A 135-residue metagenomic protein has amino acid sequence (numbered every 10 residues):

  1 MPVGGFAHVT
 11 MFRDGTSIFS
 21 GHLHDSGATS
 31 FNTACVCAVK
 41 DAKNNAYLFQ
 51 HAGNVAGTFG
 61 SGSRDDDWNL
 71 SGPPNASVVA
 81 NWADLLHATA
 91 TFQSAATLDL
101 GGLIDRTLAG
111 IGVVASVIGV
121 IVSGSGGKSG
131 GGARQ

Functional and structural regions predicted by a protein language model:
M1-R13: Transition segment at domain starts
G5-A7, F19, T33-C35, H51-G53: One face of beta-strands
G15-G21: Structural beta-strand segments of beta-rich domains
L23, V39, G53-V55: Hydrophobic beta-strand positions in extracellular immunoglobulin-like domains
S26-N32: A short beta-turn/strand-edge loop motif at beta-sheet boundaries
N32-N44: Short, surface-exposed beta-strand/strand-loop-strand elements in extracellular ectodomains
L48-G112, S116: Short, solvent-exposed, Trp/other aromatic-anchored flexible loops in extracytoplasmic proteins
V117-R134: Short hydrophobic alpha-helical membrane-entry/anchor segments
